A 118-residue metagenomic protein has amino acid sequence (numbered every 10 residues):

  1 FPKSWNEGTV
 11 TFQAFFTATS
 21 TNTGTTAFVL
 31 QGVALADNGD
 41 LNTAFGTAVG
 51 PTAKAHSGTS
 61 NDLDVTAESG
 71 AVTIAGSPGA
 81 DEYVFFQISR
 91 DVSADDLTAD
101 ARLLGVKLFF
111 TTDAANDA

Functional and structural regions predicted by a protein language model:
F1-K3, F16-S20, G32-N38, R90-V92 (+1 more regions): Beta-strand elements of well-folded, non-transmembrane domains
F1-N6, V72-S77: Extracellular and analogous surface-interaction loops
G8-A18, T26: A short beta-strand element within beta-rich, extracytoplasmic domains of secreted/secretory-pathway proteins
T11-F15, F85-Q87, G105-F109: Residues within well-ordered beta-strands of beta-sheet-rich folds
N22-V29, D100-L103: Short coil-to-beta strand junction motifs in C2/discoidin
D40-G76: Extracellular carbohydrate recognition and processing domains and analogous Trp-centered ligand-binding platforms
G76-V92: Noncatalytic modules at the cell exterior or secretory-pathway interfaces, chiefly beta-strand-rich lectin/adhesion
S89-A118: Proprotein-processing/basic-patch segments
